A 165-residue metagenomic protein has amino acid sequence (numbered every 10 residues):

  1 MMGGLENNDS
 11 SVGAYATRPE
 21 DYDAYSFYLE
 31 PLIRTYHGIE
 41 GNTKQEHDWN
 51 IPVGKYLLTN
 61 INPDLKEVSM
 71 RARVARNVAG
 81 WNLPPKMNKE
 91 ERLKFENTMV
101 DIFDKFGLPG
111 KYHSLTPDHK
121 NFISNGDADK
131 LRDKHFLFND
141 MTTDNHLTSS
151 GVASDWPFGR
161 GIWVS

Functional and structural regions predicted by a protein language model:
M1-S165: Long, Pro/Ser/Thr-rich low-complexity/intrinsically disordered regulatory tracts in eukaryotic proteins
